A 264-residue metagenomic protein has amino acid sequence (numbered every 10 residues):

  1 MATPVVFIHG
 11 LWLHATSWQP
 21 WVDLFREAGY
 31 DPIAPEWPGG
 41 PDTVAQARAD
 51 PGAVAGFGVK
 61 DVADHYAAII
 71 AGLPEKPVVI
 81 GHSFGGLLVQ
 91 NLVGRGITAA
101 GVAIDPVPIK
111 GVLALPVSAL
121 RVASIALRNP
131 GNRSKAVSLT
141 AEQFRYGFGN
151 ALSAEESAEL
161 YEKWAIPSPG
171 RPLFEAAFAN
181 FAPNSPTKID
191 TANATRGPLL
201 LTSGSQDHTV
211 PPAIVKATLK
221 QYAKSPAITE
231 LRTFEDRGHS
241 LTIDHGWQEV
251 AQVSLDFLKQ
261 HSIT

Functional and structural regions predicted by a protein language model:
G10-L13, S83, S205-Q206: Active-site glycine-rich loops that stabilize anionic/oxyanionic intermediates across multiple enzyme folds
R26-R48: Conserved alpha/beta-hydrolase
I80-G85, V89: Gly/Ala-rich beta-loop-alpha elbow adjacent to hydrolase catalytic centers
I97-S134, F174-F181: Flexible "cap/lid" loop of the alpha/beta hydrolase fold
A119-P167, R171-L173: Helix-rich cap/lid subdomain of alpha/beta-hydrolase
T195, L201-S203, D207: Short beta-strand/loop motif that positions the catalytic acidic residue of the alpha/beta-hydrolase fold
H208-A217: Conserved alpha/beta-hydrolase "acid-adjacent" motif
I228-T264: Catalytic active-site module of serine/aspartate enzymes centered on a nucleophile-bearing elbow/loop
